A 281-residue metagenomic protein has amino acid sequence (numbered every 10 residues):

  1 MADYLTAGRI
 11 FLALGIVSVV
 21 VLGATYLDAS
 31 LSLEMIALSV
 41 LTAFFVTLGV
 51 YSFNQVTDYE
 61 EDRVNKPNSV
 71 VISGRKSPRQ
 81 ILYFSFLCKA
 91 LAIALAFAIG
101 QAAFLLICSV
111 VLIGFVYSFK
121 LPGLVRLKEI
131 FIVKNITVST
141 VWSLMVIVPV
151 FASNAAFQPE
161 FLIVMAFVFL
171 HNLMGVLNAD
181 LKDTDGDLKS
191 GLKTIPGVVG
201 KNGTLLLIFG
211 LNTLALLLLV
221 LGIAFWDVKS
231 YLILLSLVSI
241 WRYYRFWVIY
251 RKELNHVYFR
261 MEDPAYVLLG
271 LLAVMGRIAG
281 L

Functional and structural regions predicted by a protein language model:
M1-L281: Multi-pass alpha-helical membrane architecture of UbiA-family and related isoprenoid/lipid prenyltransferases
